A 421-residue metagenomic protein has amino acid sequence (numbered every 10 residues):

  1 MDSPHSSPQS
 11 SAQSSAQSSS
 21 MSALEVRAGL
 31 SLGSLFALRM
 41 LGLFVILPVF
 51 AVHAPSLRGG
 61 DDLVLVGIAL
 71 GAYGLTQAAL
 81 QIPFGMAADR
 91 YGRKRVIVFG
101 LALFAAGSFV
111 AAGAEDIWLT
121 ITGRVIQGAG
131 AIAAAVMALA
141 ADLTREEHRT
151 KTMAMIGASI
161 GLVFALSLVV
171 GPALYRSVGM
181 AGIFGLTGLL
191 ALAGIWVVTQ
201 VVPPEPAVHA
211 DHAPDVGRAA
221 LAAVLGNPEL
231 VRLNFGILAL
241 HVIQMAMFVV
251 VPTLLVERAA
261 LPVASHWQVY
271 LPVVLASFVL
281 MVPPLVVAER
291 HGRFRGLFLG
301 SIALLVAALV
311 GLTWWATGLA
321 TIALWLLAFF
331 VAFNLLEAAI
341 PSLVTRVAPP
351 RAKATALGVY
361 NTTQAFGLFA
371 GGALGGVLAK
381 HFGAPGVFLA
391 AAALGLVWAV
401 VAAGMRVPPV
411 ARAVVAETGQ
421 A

Functional and structural regions predicted by a protein language model:
S18-V26, P203-G236, A421: Juxtamembrane intracellular "pre-TM" segments in multi-pass secondary transporters
P48-L63, V249-S265: Short amphipathic helix-loop junctions that connect adjacent transmembrane helices in Major Facilitator Superfamily/SLC
A79-E115: Conserved MFS/SLC helix-loop-helix module at the cytosolic interface between two early adjacent transmembrane helices
L80-G92, L280-R293, A379: Helix-to-loop junctions at the C-terminal end of transmembrane segments in multipass secondary transporters
R90-G100, E289-I302: Cytoplasmic membrane-interface "Motif A"-like loop-to-helix N-cap segments of 12-TM Major Facilitator Superfamily
G123-G161: Cytoplasmic helix-loop-helix junction between adjacent transmembrane helices in 12-TM secondary transporters
L189-V208, V401-R406: C-terminal membrane-cytosol helix-exit motif in multi-pass small-molecule transporters
R295-I340: C-terminal transmembrane helical hairpin of 12-TM major facilitator-type secondary transporters
